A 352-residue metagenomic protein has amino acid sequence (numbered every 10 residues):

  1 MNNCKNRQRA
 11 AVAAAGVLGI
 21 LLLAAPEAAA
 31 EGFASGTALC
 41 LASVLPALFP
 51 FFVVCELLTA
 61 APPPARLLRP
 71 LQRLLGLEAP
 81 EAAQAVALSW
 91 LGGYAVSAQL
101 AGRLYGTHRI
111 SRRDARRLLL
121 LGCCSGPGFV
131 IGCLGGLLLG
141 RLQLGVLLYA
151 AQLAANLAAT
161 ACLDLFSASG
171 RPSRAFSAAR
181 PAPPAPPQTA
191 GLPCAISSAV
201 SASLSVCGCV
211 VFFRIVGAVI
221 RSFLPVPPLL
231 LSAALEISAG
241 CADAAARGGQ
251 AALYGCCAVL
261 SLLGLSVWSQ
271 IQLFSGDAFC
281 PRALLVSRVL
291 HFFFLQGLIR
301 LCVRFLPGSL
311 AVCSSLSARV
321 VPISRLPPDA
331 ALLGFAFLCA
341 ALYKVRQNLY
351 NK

Functional and structural regions predicted by a protein language model:
A13-A28, F33-L45, F49-V53, A150-V226 (+2 more regions): Selected transmembrane alpha-helices and immediately adjacent juxtamembrane segments of polytopic inner-membrane
L23-A34, T59-P64, G132-L134, L142 (+5 more regions): Transmembrane helix-loop junctions in multi-pass membrane proteins
A38, A42-Y105: Membrane helical hairpin/interfacial module
S43-A60, S205-A218, A252-Q270, L290 (+1 more regions): Hydrophobic alpha-helical segments involved in membrane association or supramolecular assembly
P63, L192, I196-L260, G264: Transmembrane helical segments that form the transport core of multi-pass membrane transport proteins
L75-L139, L231-A246, Y254-S275, V286-V289: Alpha-helical membrane segments and immediately flanking helix-loop junctions that form or couple to the substrate/ion
A98-Q99, H108-D114, G128-F129, L157 (+1 more regions): C-terminal transmembrane helix pair
G102, R116-C123, P127-R180, F274-S275 (+2 more regions): Alpha-helical transmembrane segments of multi-pass small-molecule/ion transporters
